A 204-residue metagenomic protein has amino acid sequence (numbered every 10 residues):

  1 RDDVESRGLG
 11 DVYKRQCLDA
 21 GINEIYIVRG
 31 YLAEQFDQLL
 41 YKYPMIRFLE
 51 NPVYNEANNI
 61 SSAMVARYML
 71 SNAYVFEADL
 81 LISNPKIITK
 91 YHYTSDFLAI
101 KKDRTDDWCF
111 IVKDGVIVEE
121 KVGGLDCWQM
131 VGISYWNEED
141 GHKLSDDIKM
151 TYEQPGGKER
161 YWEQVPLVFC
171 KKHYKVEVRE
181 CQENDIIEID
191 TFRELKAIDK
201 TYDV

Functional and structural regions predicted by a protein language model:
D2-Y13: Single conserved hydrophobic/aromatic residue that forms the stacking wall/gate of nucleotide- or nucleobase-binding
Q16-I22: Short, acidic, metal-binding catalytic loop of nucleotide-sugar glycosyltransferases
N23-I25, N72, K175: Residues at the starts of beta-strands that form the adenosine-phosphate
Y31-E34: A conserved acidic beta->alpha catalytic loop
D37, Y41-W108: Conserved beta-loop-beta/alpha segment of the NTase-like Rossmann-fold superfamily that binds/positions NTPs
M45-R47, V116, K175-E177: Conserved beta-strand segments of alpha/beta enzyme cores
S83-G156: Conserved core of the sugar-phosphate nucleotidyltransferase
M130-V204: Conserved alpha/beta core of the MobA/IspD/sugar-nucleotide pyrophosphorylase nucleotidyltransferase superfamily
